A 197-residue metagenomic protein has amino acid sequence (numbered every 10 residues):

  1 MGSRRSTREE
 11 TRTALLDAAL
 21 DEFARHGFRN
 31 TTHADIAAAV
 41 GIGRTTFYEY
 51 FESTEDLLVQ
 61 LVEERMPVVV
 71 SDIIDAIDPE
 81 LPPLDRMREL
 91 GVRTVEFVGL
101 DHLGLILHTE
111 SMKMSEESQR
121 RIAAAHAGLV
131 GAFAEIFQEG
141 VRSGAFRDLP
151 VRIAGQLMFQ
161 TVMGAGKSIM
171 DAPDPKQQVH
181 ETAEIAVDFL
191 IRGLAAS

Functional and structural regions predicted by a protein language model:
M1-H26, N30-A39, D56: Basic, helix-initiating cap at the start of DNA-binding domains
G2, R93, V130-S143, Q156 (+2 more regions): C-terminal peripheral helix-coil segments that are non-catalytic and often amphipathic
E10-A19, I36, L61-R65, V69 (+2 more regions): Generic hydrophobic, amphipathic alpha-helix propensity
T11, T54, R65-V69, M87-L90 (+5 more regions): Hydrophobic/aromatic residues within well-ordered alpha-helical segments
G41-F51: Short hydrophobic/aromatic patch on the recognition helix
Q60, E64, S71-L100, G155-M158: Hydrophobic alpha-helical connector segments
P67-S71, F97-L100, E117-S143, R152-Q156: Amphipathic alpha-helical packing segments from all-alpha helical-bundle domains
V98-E117, K167-M170: Amphipathic alpha-helical segments used for helix-helix packing
